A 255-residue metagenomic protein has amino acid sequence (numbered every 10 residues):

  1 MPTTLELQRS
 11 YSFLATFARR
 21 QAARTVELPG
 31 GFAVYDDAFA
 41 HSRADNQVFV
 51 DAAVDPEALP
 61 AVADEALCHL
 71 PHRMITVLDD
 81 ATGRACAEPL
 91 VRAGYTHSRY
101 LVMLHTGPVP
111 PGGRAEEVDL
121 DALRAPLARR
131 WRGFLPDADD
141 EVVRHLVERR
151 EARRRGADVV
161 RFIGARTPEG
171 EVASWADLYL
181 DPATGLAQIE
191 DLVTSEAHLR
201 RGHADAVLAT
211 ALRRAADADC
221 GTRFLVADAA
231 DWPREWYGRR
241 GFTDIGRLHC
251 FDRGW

Functional and structural regions predicted by a protein language model:
M1-F13, Q47-V54, L101-V102, P108-R155 (+1 more regions): Short amphipathic alpha-helix that is part of the acyltransferase structural core
M1-L70, A81-G83: N-terminal charged segments
T25-P29, A85-T96, V159-A176: Conserved beta-hairpin
A40-D45, L180-I189, L199: A conserved beta-turn-beta hairpin within the catalytic core of GNAT-like acetyltransferases that forms part
A52-A128, L135-P136, H249-R253: Acyl-donor-binding surface of acyltransferase catalytic domains
P56-D64, E190-E196, R200-D217, E235-R239: Conserved acetyl-CoA-binding loop-helix of GNAT-fold acetyltransferases
C68-D79, A215-D228: Conserved GNAT acetyl-CoA-binding A-motif
E151-V193: A conserved beta-strand-loop-helix scaffold within acyl/acetyltransferase catalytic domains
